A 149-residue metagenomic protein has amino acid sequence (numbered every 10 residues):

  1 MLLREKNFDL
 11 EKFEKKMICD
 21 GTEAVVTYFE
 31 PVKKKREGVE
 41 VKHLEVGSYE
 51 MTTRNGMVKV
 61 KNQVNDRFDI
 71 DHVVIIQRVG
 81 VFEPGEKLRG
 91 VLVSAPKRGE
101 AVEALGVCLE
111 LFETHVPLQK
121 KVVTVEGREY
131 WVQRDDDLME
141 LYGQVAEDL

Functional and structural regions predicted by a protein language model:
M1-K87, S94-A95, E103-G106, E110-L149: N-terminal, polar/charged subdomain of small-to-medium soluble alpha/beta proteins
